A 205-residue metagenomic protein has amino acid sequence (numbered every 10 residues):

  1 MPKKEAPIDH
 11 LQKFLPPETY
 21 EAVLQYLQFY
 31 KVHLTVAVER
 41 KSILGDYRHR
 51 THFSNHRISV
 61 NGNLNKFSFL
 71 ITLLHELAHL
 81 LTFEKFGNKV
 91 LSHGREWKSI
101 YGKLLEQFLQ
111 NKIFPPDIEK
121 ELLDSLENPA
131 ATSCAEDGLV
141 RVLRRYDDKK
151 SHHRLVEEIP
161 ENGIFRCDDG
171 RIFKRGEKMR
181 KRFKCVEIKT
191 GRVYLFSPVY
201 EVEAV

Functional and structural regions predicted by a protein language model:
P2-I58, N63, G87-V205: Metalloprotease/metallohydrolase-associated module, dominated by Zn2+-dependent proteases
K66-F69: Conserved short loop/helix modules at catalytic or binding sites in compact beta-alpha or helix-hairpin-helix contexts
I71-E84: Active-site recognition of the HExxH zinc-binding catalytic motif
